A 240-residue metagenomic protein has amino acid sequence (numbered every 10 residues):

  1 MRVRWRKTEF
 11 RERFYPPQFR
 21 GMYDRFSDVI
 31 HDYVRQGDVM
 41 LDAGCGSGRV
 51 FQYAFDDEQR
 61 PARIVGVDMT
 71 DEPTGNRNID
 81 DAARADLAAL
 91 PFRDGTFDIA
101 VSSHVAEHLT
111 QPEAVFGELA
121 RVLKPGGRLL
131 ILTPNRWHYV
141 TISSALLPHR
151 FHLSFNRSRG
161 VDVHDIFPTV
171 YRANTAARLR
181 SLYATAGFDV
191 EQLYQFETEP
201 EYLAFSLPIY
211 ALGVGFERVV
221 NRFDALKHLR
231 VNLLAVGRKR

Functional and structural regions predicted by a protein language model:
M1-A89, I99-V101, F116, Q195 (+1 more regions): Conserved N-terminal segment of class I S-adenosyl-L-methionine
R13, T110-E118, R128-V236: S-adenosyl-L-methionine-dependent methyltransferase catalytic module, highlighting the catalytic core
Q36, L123-L129: Short glycine-dipeptide loop
M40, A106, L129: Hydrophobic acceptor-binding patch used for acceptor engagement in glycosyltransferases
P61, I79, G126, G187-V190: A generic structural signal for alpha->beta connector loops
D86-A89, R93-D94, Q111: Acidic/polar helix N-cap motif
V101-T110: A short SAM/SAH-binding and catalytic strip from SAM-dependent methyltransferases
